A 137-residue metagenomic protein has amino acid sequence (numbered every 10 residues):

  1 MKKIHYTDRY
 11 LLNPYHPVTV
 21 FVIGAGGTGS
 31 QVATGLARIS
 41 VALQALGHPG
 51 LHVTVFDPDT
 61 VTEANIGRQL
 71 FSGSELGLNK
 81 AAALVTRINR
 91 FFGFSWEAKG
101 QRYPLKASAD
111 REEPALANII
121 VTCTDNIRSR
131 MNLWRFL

Functional and structural regions predicted by a protein language model:
M1-L137: Adenine nucleotide-associated cytosolic modules
